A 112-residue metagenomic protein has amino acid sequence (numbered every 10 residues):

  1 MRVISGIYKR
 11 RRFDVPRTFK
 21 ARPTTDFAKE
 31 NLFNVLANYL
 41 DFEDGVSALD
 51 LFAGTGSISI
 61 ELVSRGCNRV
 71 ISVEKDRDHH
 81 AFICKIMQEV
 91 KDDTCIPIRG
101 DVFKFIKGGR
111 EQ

Functional and structural regions predicted by a protein language model:
M1-Q112: Class I S-adenosyl-L-methionine-dependent methyltransferase catalytic core
